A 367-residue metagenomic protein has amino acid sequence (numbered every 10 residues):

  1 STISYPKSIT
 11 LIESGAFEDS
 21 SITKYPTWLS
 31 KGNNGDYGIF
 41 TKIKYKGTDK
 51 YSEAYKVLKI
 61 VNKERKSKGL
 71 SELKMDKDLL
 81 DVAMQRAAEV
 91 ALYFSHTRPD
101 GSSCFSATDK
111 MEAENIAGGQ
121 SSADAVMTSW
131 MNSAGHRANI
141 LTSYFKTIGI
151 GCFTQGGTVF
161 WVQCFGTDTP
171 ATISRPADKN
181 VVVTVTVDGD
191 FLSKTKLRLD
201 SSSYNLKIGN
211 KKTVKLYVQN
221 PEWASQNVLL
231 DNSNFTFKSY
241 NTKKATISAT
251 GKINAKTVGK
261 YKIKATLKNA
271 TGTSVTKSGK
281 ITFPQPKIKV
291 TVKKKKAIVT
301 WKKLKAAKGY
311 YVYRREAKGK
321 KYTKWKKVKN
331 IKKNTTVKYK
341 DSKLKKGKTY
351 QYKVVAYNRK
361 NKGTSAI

Functional and structural regions predicted by a protein language model:
S1-L11, S21-G32: Structural signature of tandem-repeat unit edges
K42-L92: A short alpha-helix/helix-coil micro-patch that ends at or immediately precedes a cysteine
L80-V126, I140-T142: Short, surface-exposed glycine/acidic/tryptophan-bearing loops
G118-S193: Disulfide-stabilized extracellular recognition modules
L192-Q285: Extracytoplasmic soluble-region selector
F283-A306, K346, N361-I367: Pro/Thr/Ser/Gly-rich low-complexity, intrinsically disordered linker/stalk tracts
D341-G363: Beta-strand-rich modules
